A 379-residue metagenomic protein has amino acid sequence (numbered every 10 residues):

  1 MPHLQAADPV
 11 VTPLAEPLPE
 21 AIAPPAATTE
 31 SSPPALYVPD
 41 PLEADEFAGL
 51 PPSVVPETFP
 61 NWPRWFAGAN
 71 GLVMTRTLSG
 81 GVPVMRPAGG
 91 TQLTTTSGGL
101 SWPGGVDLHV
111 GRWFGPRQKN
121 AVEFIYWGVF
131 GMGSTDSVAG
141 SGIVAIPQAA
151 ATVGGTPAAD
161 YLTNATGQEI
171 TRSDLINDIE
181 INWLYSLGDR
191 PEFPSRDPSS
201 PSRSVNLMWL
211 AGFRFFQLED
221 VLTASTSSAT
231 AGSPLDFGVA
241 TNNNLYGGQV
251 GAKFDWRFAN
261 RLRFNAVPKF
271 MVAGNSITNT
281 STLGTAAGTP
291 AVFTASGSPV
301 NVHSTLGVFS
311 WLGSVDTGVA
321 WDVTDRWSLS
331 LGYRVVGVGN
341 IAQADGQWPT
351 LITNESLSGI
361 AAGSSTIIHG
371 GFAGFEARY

Functional and structural regions predicted by a protein language model:
P2-P63: N-terminal periplasmic/intermembrane-space "pro-region" immediately following the signal or transit peptide
W62, G115-R117, G188-R190, R257-R261 (+1 more regions): Outer-membrane beta-barrel channels and translocator barrels
W65, G104-L108, N177-I181, Y246-V250 (+2 more regions): Hydrophobic, lipid-facing positions within transmembrane beta-strands of outer-membrane proteins
W65-A69, N120-F124, V205-A211, G248-V250 (+4 more regions): Transmembrane beta-strands of outer-membrane beta-barrel proteins
V73, W183, S364-Y379: Outer-membrane beta-barrel "beta-signal"
V73-T77, G128-M132, F213-E219, F270-S276 (+1 more regions): Transmembrane beta-strands of outer-membrane beta-barrel pores
G80-S101, G131-I176, L218-L245, N275-S310 (+3 more regions): Extracellular/periplasm-exposed beta-strand and loop segments of Gram-negative cell-envelope proteins, dominated by
R112-F114, Y185-L187, F254-W256, V319-W321 (+1 more regions): Residue-level signature of outer-membrane beta-barrel architecture
